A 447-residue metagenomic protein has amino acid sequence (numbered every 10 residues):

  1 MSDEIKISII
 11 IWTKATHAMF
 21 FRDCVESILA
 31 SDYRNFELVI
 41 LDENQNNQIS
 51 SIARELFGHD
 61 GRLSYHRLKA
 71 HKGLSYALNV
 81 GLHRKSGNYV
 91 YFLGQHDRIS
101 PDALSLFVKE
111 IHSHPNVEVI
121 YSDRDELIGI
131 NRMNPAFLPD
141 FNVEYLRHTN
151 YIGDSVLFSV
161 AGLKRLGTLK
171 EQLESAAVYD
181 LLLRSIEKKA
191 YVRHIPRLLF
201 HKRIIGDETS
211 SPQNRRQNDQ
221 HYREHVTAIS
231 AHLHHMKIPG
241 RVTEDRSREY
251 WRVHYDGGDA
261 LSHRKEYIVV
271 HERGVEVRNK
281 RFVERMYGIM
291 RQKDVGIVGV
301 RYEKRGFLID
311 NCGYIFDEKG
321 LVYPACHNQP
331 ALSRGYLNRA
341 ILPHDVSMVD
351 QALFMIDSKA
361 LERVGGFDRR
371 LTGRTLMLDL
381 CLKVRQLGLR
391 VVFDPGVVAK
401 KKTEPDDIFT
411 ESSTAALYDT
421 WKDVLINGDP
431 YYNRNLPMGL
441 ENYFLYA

Functional and structural regions predicted by a protein language model:
M1-S2, Q217-L261, R305-G306, C312 (+4 more regions): C-terminal, non-catalytic tails of nucleotide-sugar-dependent glycosyltransferases
M1-S27, E244-E266: N-proximal low-complexity "stem/linker" segments adjacent to membrane-targeting elements
V25-N35, S113: Short, acidic, metal-binding catalytic loop of nucleotide-sugar glycosyltransferases
L68-K85, D259-H263: Glycine-rich, basic loop-to-helix element that forms the pyrophosphate-binding segment of sugar-nucleotide handling
S75, H83, N134-A161, K319-K359: A recurrent flexible, glycine/aromatic-enriched loop bordering the glycosyltransferase active site that acts as
V90, I268: Short aromatic/hydrophobic "clamp" motif used to bind/position activated sugar donors
D102-M133, V275-K319: Conserved donor NDP-sugar-binding/catalytic core segment of glycosyltransferases
L183-K202, S230-R241, R369-T372, L378-K400: Catalytic donor-sugar/metal-binding loop of nucleotide-sugar-dependent glycosyltransferases
